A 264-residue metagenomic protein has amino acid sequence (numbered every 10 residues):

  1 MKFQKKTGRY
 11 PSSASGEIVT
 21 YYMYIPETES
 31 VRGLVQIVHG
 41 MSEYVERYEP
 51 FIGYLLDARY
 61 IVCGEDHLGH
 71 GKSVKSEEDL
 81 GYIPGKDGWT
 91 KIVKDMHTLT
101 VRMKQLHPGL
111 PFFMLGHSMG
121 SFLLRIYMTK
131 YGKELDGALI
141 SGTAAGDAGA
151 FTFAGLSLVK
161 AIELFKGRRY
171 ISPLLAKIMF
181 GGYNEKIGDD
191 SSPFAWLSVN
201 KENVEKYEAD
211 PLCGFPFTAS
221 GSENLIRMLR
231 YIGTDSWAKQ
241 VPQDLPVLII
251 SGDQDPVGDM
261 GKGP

Functional and structural regions predicted by a protein language model:
M1-T28: N-terminal cap/lid segment of alpha/beta-hydrolase-fold proteins
V31-G40: Short beta-strand element of the alpha/beta-hydrolase
S42-R47, V257: Short substrate-entry loop that stabilizes the transition state in hydrolases
P50-E78: Conserved alpha/beta-hydrolase
I83-K104: Alpha/beta-hydrolase active-site loop
H107-S118: Alpha/beta-hydrolase fold nucleophile elbow
L124-L212: Alpha/beta-hydrolase-fold enzymes
I249-S251: Short beta-strand/loop motif that positions the catalytic acidic residue of the alpha/beta-hydrolase fold
